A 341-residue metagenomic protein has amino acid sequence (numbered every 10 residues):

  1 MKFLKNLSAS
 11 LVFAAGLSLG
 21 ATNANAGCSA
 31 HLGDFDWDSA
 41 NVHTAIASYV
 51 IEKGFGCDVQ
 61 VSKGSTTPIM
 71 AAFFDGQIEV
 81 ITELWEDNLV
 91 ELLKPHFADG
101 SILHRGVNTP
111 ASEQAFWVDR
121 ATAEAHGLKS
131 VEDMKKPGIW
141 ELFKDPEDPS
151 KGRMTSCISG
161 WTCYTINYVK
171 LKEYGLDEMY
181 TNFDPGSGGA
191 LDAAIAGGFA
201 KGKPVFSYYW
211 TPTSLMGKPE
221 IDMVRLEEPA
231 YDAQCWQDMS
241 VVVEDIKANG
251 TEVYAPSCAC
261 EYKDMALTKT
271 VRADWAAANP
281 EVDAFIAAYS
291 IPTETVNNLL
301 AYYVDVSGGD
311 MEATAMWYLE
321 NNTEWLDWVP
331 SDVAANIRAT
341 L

Functional and structural regions predicted by a protein language model:
G27-S39, C57-S62, K151-T155, I286: Short, well-ordered beta-strand elements
S39-C57, V169-L171: Short, polar/charged alpha-helical segment
S65-R120: N-terminal segment of the mature folded domain
M70-A72, I78-T82, T155-S240: Ligand-binding pocket segment of bilobal, Venus flytrap-like solute-binding proteins
S101-S156: A conserved helix-loop-strand patch within extracytoplasmic ligand-binding domains of the periplasmic binding
Q114-E124, A266-A278, A301-Y302: A bilobed periplasmic-binding-protein/Venus flytrap-type ligand-binding module shared by bacterial periplasmic
P219-S290: C-terminal lobe and pocket-closing loops of periplasmic/extracytoplasmic Venus-flytrap solute-binding proteins
Y262, W275-A276, D283-L341: C-terminal functional modules
